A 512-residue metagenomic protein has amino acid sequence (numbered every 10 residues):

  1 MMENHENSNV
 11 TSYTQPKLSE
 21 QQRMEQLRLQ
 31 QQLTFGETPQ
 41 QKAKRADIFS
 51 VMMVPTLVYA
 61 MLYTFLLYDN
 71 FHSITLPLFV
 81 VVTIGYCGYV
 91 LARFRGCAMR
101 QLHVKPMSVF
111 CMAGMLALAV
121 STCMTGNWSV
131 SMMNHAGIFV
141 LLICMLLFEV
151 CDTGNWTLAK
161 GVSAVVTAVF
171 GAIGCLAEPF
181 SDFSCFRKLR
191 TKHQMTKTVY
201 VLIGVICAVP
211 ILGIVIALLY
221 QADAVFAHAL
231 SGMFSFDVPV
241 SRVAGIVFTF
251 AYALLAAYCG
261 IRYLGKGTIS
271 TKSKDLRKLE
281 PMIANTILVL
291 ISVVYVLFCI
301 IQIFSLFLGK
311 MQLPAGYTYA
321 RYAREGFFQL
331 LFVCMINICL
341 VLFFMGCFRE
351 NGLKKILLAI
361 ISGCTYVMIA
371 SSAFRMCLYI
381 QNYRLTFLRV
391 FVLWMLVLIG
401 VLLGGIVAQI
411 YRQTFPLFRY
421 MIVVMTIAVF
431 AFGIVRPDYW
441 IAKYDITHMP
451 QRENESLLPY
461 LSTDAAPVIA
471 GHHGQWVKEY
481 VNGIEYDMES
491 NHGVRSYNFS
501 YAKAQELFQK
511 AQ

Functional and structural regions predicted by a protein language model:
M2-C97: N-terminal signal-anchor module of multipass membrane proteins
Q30-S50, A92-K105, T153-W156, P179-V199 (+6 more regions): Juxtamembrane membrane-water interface segments of multi-pass membrane proteins, especially cytoplasmic-side
L66-H72, L76-V225, T249-F250, L255-K266: Transmembrane-helix bundle segments that line or gate the permeation/cavity pathway in multi-pass membrane proteins
V209-V225, V294-M311, S371-S372: Alpha-helical transmembrane segments and their membrane-interface junctions in multi-pass membrane proteins
F234-T249, A315-M335, T386-L396, Y460: Short aromatic-rich membrane-water interface segments that cap or initiate transmembrane helices in multi-pass membrane
F415-D438: Internal/C-terminal transmembrane anchor helices
F430-E453: Hydrophobic alpha-helical transmembrane segments in integral membrane proteins
P459-Q512: Extracytosolic and intramembrane catalytic regions of membrane-associated proteins in envelope/secretory systems
